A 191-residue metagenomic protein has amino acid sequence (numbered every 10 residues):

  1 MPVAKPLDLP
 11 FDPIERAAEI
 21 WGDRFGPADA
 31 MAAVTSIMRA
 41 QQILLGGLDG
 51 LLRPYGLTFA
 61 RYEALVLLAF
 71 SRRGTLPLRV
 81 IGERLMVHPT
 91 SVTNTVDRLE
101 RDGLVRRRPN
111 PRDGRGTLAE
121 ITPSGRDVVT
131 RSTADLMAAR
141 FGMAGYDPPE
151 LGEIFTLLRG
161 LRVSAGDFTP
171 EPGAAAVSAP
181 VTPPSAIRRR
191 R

Functional and structural regions predicted by a protein language model:
M1-F25, P149-R191: C-terminal regulatory/oligomerization modules of transcriptional regulators
M1-Y55: N-terminal leader segment of winged-helix/HTH proteins
E15-G26, S71-G74, A138-A144: Short, flexible, glycine-rich and Lys/Arg-enriched loop motifs at helix boundaries that contact anionic partners
A28, M38, Q42, G46-H88 (+1 more regions): N-terminal helix-turn-helix DNA-binding core of bacterial DNA-binding proteins
V34, M38, Q42, M86 (+2 more regions): Short amphipathic alpha-helical segments with heptad-repeat character
A40, L44, S132, I154-L157 (+1 more regions): Amphipathic alpha-helices that form helix-helix packing interfaces
D97-T156: Charged, amphipathic alpha-helical coiled-coil/dimerization segments
